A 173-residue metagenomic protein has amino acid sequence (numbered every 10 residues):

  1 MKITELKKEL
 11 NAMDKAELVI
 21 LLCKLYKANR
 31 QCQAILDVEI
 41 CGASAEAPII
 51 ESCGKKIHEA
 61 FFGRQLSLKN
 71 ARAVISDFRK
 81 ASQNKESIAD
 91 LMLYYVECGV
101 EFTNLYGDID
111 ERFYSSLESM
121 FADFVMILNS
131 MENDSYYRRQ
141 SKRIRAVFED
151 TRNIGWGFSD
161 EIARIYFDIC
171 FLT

Functional and structural regions predicted by a protein language model:
M1-R64: N-terminal interaction modules that seed assembly of large macromolecular complexes
I3, N29, N84-K85, Y106 (+3 more regions): Short, structured coil/loop segments at alpha-helix boundaries
K24, A28, L36-I40, G54 (+5 more regions): Residue-level signal for alpha-helical context at structural boundaries
N29-Q31, S44-A45, V100-N104, V125 (+1 more regions): Short alpha-helix boundary/capping elements
P48-K56, S67-D77, E86-A89, Y137 (+2 more regions): Alpha-helical propensity feature that highlights long, continuous alpha-helices across diverse contexts
H58-Y137: Charged linear interaction tracts used for macromolecular binding and regulation
M120-T173: Eukaryote-biased recognition of C-terminal alpha-helical segments
